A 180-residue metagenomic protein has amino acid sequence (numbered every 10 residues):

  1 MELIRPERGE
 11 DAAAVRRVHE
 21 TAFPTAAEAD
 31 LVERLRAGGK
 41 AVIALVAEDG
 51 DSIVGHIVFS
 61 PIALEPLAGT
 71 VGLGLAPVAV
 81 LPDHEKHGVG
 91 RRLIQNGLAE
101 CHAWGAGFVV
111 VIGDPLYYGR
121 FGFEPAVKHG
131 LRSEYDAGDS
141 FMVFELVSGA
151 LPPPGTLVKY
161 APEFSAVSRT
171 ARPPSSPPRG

Functional and structural regions predicted by a protein language model:
M1-V32, G38-V54, L73, S148-G180: Short amphipathic alpha-helix that is part of the acyltransferase structural core
V42, A137-F141: Short hydrophobic/aromatic beta-strand or adjacent loop that forms the aromatic wall/cage of a ligand/substrate-binding
S60, L93, G97, E124-K128: Short acidic (Asp/Glu) patches
L64-V71: A short, polar/charged loop-to-alpha-helix boundary motif
P66, L81-R92, W104, R120-F121: Conserved glycine-rich acetyl-CoA-binding loop
L75, V80, K86-A99, V110-V111: Conserved acetyl-CoA-binding loop-helix of GNAT-fold acetyltransferases
A103-G107, I112-A137: Conserved active-site alpha-helix within GNAT-family acetyltransferase domains
